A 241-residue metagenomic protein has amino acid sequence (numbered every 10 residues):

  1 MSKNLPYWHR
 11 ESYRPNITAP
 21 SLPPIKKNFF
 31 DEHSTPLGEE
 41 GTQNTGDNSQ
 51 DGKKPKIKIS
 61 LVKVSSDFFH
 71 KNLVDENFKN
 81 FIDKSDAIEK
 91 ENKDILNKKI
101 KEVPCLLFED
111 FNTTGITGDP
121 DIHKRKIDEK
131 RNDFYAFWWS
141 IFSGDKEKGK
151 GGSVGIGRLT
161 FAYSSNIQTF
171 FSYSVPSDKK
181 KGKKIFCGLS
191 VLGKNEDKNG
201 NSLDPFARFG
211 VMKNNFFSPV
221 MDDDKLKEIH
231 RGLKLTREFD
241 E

Functional and structural regions predicted by a protein language model:
M1-E109, T117-I122: Bergerat-fold GHKL ATPase/HATPase_c domain
I25-K27, A87-K181: Flexible ATP-lid and adjacent glycine-rich G1/G2 motifs of the Bergerat
S65, L73-D86, K148-K150, G210-D222: Generic detector of solvent-exposed, compositionally biased contiguous segments
L73-F78, I122-I127, S177, F186-S190: Short secondary-structure boundary/capping segments
N97, L235-R237: Replace "in large, NTP-powered and nucleic-acid-processing enzymes" with "in large, NTP-powered factors and other
E109-F111, N199-K234: Extended catalytic-interface subdomain
N166-F216: Catalytic or ion-translocation cores adjacent to nucleophile or general acid/base/metal-coordination motifs in diverse
